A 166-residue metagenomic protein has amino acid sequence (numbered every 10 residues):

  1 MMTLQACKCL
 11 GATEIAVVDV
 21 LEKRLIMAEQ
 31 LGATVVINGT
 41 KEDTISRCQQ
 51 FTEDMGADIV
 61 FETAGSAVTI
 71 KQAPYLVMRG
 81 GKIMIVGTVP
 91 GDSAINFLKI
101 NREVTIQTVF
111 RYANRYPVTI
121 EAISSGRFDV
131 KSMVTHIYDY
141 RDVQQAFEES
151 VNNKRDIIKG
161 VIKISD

Functional and structural regions predicted by a protein language model:
M1-E42, S46: Mid-domain Rossmann-like dinucleotide-binding core that forms the NAD(H)/NADP(H) cofactor-binding site
L4, L25, I70-P74, N96-F97: Generic hydrophobic/aromatic pocket-lining and core-packing "Φ" positions
D19, G87, F110: Conserved acidic E/D residue at the C-terminus of a beta-strand in Rossmann-like folds
I45-V60: A short acidic, Gly/Pro-enriched loop at the edge of an enzyme's catalytic core that lines a small-molecule cofactor
I59, K71-Y75, P117-D166: C-terminal hydrophobic helical "lid"/dimerization subdomain of Rossmann-like NAD(P)H-dependent oxidoreductases
T63-K71: Beta-loop-alpha module in the N-terminal Rossmann-like domain of NAD(P)-dependent dehydrogenases, especially those
V77-R79: Helix-to-beta-strand junctions that scaffold the AdoMet/dcAdoMet cofactor pocket in Class I SAM-dependent enzymes
G81-M84, A94-M133: Rossmann-fold dehydrogenase core element
